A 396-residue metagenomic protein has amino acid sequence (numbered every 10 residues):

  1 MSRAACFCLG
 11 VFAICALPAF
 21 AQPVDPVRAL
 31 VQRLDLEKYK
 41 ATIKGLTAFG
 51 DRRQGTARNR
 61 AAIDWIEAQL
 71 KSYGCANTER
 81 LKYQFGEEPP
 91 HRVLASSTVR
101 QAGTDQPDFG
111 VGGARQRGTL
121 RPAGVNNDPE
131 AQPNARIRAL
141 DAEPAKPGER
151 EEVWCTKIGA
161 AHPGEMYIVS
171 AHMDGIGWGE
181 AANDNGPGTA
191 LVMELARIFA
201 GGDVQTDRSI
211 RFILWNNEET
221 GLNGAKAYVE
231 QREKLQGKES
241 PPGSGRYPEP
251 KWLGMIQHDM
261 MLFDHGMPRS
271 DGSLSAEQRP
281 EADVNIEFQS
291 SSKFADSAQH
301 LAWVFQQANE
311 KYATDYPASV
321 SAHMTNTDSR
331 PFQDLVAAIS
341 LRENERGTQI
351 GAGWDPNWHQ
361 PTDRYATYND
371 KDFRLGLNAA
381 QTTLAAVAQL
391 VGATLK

Functional and structural regions predicted by a protein language model:
C6-P18: Bacterial N-terminal signal peptides
D25-R33, T47-R58, A139-P144, D174-G186 (+5 more regions): Second-shell loop/turn segments in exported
V31-K38, I43, T47-Q54, I66-N77 (+9 more regions): Sec/Tat-exported extracytoplasmic proteins
Y39-T47, T78-R80, E152-T156, M166-S170 (+8 more regions): Structural recognition of the beta-strand scaffold that forms the well-ordered cores of secreted hydrolase catalytic
A41-T156: A non-catalytic alpha/beta surface segment that caps or lines the substrate-entry region of metallo-dependent hydrolase
V153-C155, V169-N223, T383: Alpha-helical metal-binding/catalytic segments enriched in His/Glu/Asp
W215-D328, D334-A338, E345: Metal-dependent peptidase/peptidase-like ectodomains
G347-K396: His/Asp/Glu-rich mid-to-C-terminal helical/loop segments that flank catalytic regions of hydrolases
